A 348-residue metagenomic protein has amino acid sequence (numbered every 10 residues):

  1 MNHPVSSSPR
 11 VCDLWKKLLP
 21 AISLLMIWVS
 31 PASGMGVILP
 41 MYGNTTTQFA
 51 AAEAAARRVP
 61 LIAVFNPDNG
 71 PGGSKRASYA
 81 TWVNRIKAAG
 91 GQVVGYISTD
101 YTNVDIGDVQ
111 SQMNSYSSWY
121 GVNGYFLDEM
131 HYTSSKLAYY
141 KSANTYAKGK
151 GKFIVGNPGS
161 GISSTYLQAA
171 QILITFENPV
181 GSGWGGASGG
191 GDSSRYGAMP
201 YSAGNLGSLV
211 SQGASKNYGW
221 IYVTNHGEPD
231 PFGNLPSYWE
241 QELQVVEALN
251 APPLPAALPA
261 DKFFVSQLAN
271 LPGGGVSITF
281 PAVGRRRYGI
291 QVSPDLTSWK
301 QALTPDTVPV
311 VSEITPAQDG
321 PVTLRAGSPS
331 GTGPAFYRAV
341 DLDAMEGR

Functional and structural regions predicted by a protein language model:
M1-W15: N-terminal secretory signal peptides that target proteins for export/translocation
P4, L18-L19, V340: Residue-level detector of intrinsically disordered/flexible regions characterized by low predicted structural confidence
R10-C12, I27, T297: Low-complexity, intrinsically disordered segments with a bias for serine/threonine
K17-S30: Bacterial N-terminal signal peptides
S30-P31, F280: Acidic, Ser/Thr/Pro-enriched low-complexity segments and adjacent helix/loop capping patches that create flexible
S33-A257: Glycan-processing catalytic domains of CAZymes
P255-R348: Short, composition-biased motifs enriched in small/polar/acidic residues
